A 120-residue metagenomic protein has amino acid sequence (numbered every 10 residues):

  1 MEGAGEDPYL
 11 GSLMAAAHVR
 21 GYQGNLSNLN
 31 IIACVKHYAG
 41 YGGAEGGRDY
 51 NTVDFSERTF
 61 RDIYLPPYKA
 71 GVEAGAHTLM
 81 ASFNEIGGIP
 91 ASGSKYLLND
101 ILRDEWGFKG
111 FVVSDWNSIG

Functional and structural regions predicted by a protein language model:
M1-G120: Glycoside hydrolase catalytic-domain context in secreted enzymes
